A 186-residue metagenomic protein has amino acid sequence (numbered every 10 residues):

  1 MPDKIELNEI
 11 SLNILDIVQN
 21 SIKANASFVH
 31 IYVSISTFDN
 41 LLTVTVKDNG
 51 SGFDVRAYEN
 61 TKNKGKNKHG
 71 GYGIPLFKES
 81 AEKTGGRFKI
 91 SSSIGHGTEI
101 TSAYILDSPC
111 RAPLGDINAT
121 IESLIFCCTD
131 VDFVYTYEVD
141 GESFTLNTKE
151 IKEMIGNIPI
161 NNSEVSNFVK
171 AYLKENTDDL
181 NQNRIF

Functional and structural regions predicted by a protein language model:
M1-D3, E79-F186: Flexible, glycine-/charge-rich segments associated with ATP-binding catalytic modules
E9-I14, Q19-P109, I117, Y135-F144: Conserved beta-strand-loop-beta-strand hairpin that lines the nucleotide-binding pocket of ATP/GTP-utilizing enzymes
